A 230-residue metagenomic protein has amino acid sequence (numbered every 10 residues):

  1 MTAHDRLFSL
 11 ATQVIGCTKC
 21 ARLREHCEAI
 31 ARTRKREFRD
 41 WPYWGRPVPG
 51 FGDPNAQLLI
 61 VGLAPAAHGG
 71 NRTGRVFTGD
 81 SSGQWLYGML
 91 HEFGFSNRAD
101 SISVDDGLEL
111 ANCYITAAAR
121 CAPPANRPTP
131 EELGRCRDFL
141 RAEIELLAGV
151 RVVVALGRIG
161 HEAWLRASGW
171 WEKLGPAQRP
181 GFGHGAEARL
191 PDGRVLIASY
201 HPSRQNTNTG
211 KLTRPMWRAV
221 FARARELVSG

Functional and structural regions predicted by a protein language model:
T2-G230: A polyanion-binding, active-site-adjacent surface
